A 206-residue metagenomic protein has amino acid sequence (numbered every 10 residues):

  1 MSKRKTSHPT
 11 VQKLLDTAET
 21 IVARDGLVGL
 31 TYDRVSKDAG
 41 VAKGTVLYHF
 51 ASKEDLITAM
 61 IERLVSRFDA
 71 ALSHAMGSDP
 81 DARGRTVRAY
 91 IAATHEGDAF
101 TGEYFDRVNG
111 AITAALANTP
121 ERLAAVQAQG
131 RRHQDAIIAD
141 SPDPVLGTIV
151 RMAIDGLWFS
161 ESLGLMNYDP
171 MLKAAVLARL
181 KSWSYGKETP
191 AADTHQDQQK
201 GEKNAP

Functional and structural regions predicted by a protein language model:
M1-D38, D55-T58: Basic, helix-initiating cap at the start of DNA-binding domains
G40-F50: Short hydrophobic/aromatic patch on the recognition helix
I57-L64, A71: Alpha-helical DNA-contacting segments of helix-turn-helix folds
A70-V108: Hydrophobic alpha-helical connector segments
Y90-T94, N109-T113, V150-L157: Short alpha-helical scaffolding segments that buttress acidic/His motifs in well-ordered protein cores
A99-G102, P120-P206: Hydrophobic/aromatic-rich alpha-helical bundle segments in the mid-to-C-terminal region
